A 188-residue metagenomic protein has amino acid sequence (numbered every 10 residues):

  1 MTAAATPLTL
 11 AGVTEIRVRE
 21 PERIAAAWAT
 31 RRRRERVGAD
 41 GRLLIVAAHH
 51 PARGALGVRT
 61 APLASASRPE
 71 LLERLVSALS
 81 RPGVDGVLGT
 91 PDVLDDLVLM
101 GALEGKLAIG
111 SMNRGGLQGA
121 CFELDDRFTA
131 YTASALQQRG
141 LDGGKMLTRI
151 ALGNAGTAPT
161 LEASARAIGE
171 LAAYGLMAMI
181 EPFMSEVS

Functional and structural regions predicted by a protein language model:
M1-D125: Alpha/beta catalytic barrel-like cores
R17-A26, A151-E162: Active-site glycine- and acidic-residue-rich loops that bind and position anionic ligands or nucleotide-like cofactors
P51, P91-V93, N113, T148-A151 (+1 more regions): Short, ordered loop/turn segments at secondary-structure junctions
A66-E73, G119-S134, N154-R166: Glycine-rich anion/phosphate-binding loops
L97-L117, P159-I180: Alpha-helix-loop-beta-strand connector modules within alpha/beta enzyme cores
G110, G115, L124-A130, Q137-Q138 (+1 more regions): Acidic/glycine-rich phosphate/pyrophosphate-binding loops and surrounding catalytic core that coordinate Mg2+
D142-A158, S188: Surface-exposed cleft-lining segments at the edges of enzyme active sites
